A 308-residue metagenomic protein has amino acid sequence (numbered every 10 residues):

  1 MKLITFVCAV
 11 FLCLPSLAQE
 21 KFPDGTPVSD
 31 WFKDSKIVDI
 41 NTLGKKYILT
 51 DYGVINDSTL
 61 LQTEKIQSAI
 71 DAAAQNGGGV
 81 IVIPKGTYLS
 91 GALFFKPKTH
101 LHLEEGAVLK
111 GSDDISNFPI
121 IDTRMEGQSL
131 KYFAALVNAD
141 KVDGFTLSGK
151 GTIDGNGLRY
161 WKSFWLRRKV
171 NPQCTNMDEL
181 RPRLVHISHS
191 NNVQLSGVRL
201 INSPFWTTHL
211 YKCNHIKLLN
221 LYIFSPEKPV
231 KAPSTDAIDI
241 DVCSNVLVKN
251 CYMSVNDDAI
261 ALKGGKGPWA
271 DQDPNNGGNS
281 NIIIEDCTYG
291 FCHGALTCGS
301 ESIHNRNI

Functional and structural regions predicted by a protein language model:
K2-F11, S16-V82, T87-H100, E104-H189 (+4 more regions): Extracellular "leader-to-stem" segments immediately downstream of a signal peptide or signal-anchor in secreted/lumenal
L3, G265, G299-E301: Histidine- and/or cysteine-centered catalytic micro-motif in compact active-site loops
I70-A74, L89-K98, L195-G197, W206-K212 (+4 more regions): Short, T/G/N/S-enriched strand-turn elements that build extracellular solenoid repeat scaffolds
I83-S90, A237-D239, E301-S302: Conserved short loop/turn motifs at secondary-structure junctions
E105-G106, D143-T152, N191-N202, N214-E227 (+5 more regions): Right-handed parallel beta-helix
A134-N138, I240, E301: Short aromatic-glycine motifs in intrinsically disordered, low-complexity regions
P233-S234, C298: Short beta-alpha junctions and helix-cap segments that line functional grooves
